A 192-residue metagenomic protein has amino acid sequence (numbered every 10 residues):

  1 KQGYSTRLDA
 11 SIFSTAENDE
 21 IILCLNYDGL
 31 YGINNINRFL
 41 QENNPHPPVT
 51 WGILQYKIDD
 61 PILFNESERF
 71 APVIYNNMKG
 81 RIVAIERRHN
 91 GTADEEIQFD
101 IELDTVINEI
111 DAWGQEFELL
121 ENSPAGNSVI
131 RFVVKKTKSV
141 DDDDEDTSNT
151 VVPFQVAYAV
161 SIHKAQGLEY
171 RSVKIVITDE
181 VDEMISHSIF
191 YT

Functional and structural regions predicted by a protein language model:
G3-T192: Core RecA-like ATPase module of SF1/SF2 helicases and allied nucleic-acid translocases
